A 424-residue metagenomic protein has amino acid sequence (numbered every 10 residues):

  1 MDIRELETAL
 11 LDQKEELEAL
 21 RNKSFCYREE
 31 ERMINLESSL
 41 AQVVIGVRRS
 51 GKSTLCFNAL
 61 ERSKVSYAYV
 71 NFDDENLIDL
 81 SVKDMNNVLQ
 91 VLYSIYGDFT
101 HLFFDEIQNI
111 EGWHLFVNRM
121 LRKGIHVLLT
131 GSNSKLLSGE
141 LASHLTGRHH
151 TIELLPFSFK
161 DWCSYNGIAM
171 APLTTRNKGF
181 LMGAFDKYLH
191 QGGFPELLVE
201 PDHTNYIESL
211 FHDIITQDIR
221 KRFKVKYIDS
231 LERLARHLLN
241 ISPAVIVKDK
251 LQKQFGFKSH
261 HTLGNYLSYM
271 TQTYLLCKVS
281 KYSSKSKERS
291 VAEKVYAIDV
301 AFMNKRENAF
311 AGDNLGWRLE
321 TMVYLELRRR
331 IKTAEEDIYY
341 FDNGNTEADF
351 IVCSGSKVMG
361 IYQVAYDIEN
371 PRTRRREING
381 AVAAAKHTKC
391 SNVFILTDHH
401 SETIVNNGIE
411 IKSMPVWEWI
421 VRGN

Functional and structural regions predicted by a protein language model:
D2-A19, E140-V245, T271: Interdomain motor-coupling "hinge/lid" segment immediately C-terminal to the ATP-binding subdomain of NTP-driven enzymes
A19-L36: Pre-Walker A adenine-sensing motif
V44: Hydrophobic anchor at the beta1->P-loop junction of P-loop NTPases
S53: Walker A/P-loop
V70-D98: Short glycine-rich substrate-engagement loop in P-loop NTPases that contacts/grips substrate
V199-V358: Accessory nucleic acid-recognition modules appended to NTPase machines
D398-N424: Domain-level recognition of nuclease-like catalytic cores that cleave nucleotide substrates
